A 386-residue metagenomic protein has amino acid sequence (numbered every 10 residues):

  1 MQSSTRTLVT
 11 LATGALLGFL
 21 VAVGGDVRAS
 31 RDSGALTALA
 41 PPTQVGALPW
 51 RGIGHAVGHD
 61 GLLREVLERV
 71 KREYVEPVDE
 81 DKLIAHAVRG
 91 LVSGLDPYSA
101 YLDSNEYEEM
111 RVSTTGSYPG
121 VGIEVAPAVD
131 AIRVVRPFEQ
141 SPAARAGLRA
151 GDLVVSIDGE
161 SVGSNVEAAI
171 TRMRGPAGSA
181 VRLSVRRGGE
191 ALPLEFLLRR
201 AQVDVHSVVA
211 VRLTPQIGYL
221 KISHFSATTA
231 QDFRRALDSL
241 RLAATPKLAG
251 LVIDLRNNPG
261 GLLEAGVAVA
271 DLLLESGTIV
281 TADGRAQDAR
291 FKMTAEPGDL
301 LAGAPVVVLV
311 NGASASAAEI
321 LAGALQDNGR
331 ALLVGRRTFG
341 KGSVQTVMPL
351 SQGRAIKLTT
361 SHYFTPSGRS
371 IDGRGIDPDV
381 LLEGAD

Functional and structural regions predicted by a protein language model:
Q2, H59, E73-E80, R133-R136 (+3 more regions): Cleft-lining beta-strand/loop regions that shape enzyme active-site pockets
Q2-S99, I132-R133: Terminal targeting/pro-maturation regions of precursor/exported proteins
H86, Y98-R136: PDZ/PDZ-like peptide-tail recognition elements
L95, S117-P119, A177-S179: Short, basic and Ser/Thr-rich N-terminal targeting/leader segments
S113-T115, R174, I371: Short Gly/Pro-enriched turn/cap motifs at secondary-structure boundaries
P119-V121, V181, R354, P378: Change "...and in nucleic-acid phosphodiester-cleaving endonucleases..." to "...and in nucleic-acid processing enzymes
A355, H362, S367-D386: Conserved functional hotspot residues or short segments at active or partner-binding sites across diverse domains
